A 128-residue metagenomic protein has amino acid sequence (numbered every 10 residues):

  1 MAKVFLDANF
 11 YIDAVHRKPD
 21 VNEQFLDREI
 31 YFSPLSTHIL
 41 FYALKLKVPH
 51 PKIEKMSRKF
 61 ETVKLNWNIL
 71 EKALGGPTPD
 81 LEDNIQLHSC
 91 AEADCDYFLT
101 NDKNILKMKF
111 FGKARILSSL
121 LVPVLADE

Functional and structural regions predicted by a protein language model:
M1-A2, G76, E92, D96-E128: Acidic, PIN/NYN-like endoribonuclease modules and their adjacent C-terminal/linker elements
M1-F32, A43-V48, L125-E128: Short, well-structured N-terminal submotif of metal-dependent ribonuclease cores
D7, D83, D102: Acidic active-site catalytic centers that drive phospho-/nucleotidyl reactions and related ester hydrolyses
D7, S33, I116-L120: Helix N-cap / beta->alpha transition motif
A8, S36, T100: Ser/Thr-centric signal marking residues that sit in or immediately flank functional binding/regulatory motifs
Y11, T37, L70, I105-L106 (+1 more regions): A generic structural signal for short hydrophobic patches within well-formed alpha-helices
I12-A14, H88, K107: Hydrophobic positions within alpha-helical membrane elements
V21-D80, N84-E92, F110: PIN-domain endoribonuclease scaffold, especially VapC-family toxins
